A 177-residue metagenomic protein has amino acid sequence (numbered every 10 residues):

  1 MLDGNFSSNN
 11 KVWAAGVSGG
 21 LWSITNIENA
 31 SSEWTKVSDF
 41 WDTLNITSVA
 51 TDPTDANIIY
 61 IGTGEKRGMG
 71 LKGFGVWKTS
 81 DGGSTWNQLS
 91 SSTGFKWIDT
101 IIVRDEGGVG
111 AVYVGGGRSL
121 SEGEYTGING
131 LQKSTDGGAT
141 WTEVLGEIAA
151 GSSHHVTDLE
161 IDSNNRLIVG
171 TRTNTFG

Functional and structural regions predicted by a protein language model:
M1-G177: Extracellular glycan-interacting surfaces
